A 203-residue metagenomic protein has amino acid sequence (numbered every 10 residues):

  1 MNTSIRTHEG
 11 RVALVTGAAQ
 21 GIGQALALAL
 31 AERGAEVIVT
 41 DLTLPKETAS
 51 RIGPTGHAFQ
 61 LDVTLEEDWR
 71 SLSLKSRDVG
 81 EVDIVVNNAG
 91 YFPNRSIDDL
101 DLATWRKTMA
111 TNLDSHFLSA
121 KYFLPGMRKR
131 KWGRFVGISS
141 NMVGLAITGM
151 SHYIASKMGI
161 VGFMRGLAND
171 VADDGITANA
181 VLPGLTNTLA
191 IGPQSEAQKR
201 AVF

Functional and structural regions predicted by a protein language model:
V12, A19-Q20: Conserved glycine-rich cofactor-binding loop
Y91, D98-F117, W132, V136 (+1 more regions): Catalytic Tyr-X3-Lys loop
S96-I97, T104-M109, I191, K199-F203: Substrate-binding pocket helix/loop in short-chain dehydrogenase/reductase
D98, L145-S151, D173-D174: Active-site loop immediately N-terminal to the catalytic Tyr-X3-Lys motif of short-chain dehydrogenase/reductase
A120, S156, M164: Active-site helix of classical SDR
P125, N169-D170: Alpha-helical segment proximal to the catalytic Tyr-Lys
S140: Residue(s) in the substrate-gating loop at a strand-loop-helix junction that position the organic substrate next
G144, L182-P193: Short, flexible catalytic-loop segment of classical short-chain dehydrogenase/reductase
